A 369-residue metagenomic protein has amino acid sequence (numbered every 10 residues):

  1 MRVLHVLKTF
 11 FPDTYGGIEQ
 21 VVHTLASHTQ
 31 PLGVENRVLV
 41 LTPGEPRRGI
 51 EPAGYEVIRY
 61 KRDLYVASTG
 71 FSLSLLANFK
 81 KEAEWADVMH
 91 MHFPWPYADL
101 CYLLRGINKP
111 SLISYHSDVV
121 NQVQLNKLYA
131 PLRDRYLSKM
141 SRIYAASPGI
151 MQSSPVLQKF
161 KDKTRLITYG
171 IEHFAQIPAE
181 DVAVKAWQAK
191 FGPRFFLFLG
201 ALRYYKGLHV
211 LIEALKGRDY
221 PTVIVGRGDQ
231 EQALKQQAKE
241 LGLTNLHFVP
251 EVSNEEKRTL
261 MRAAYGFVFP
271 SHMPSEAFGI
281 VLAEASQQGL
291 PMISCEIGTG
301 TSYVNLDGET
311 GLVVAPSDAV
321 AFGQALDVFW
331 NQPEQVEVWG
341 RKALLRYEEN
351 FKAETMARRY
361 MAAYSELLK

Functional and structural regions predicted by a protein language model:
L7-Y15, V21-T69: N-terminal strand-loop element at the rim of the active site of nucleotide-sugar-dependent glycosyltransferases
Q20, R194-G217, D229-K235, V320 (+1 more regions): A conserved mid-protein helix/loop that constitutes part of the nucleotide-sugar donor-binding site
D87, F196, R262-A277, L290: Acidic donor-binding loop of glycosyltransferase active sites
M91-A98: Short His-centered aromatic/hydrophobic patch
S138-Q176: A short, active-site helix/loop in glycosyltransferases that binds the activated sugar's phosphate group
K235-V252: Nucleotide-activated donor-binding/catalytic signature segment of Leloir-type glycosyltransferases, i.e., the conserved
Q287, P291-C295: Short hydrophobic beta-strand element within catalytic cores of glycosyltransferases and related nucleotide-activated
L306-A319, D327-P333: Conserved acidic donor-binding segment of nucleotide-sugar-dependent glycosyltransferases
